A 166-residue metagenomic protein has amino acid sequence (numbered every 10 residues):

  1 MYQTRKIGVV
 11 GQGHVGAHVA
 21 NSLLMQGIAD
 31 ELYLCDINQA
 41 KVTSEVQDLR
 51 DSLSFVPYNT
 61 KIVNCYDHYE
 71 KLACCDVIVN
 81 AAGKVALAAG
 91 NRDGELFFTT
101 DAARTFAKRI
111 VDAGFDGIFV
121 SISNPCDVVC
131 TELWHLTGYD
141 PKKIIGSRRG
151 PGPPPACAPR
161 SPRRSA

Functional and structural regions predicted by a protein language model:
Q12-G13: Glycine-rich Rossmann-fold phosphate-binding loop(s) that bind the pyrophosphate of adenine dinucleotide cofactors
G16-A17: N-terminal Rossmann-fold NAD(P) dinucleotide-binding loop
L23: Aromatic pocket-lining residues of Rossmann-like dinucleotide-binding sites
Q26-E31, G138-P141: Conserved S-adenosyl-L-methionine
I37-C74: Conserved N-terminal Rossmann-fold NAD(P) cofactor-binding segment
T60-G117: Rossmann-like NAD(P)-binding element
S121-A166: Rossmann-fold dinucleotide-binding core
